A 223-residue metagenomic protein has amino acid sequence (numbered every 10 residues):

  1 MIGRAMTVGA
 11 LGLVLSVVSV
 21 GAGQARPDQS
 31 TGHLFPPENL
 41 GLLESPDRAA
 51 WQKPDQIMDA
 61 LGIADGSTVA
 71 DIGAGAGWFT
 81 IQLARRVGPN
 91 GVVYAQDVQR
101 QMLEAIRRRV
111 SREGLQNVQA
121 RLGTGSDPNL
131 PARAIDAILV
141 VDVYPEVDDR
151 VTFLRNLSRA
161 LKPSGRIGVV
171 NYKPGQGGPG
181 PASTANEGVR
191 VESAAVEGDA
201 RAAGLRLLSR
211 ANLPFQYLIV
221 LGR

Functional and structural regions predicted by a protein language model:
V8-V18: Bacterial N-terminal signal peptides
Q24-A70, W78, R108: Class I SAM-dependent transferase core
V69, I138-L139: Hydrophobic beta-strand segment of the Class I
A70-P128: Class I SAM-dependent methyltransferase SAM/SAH-binding core
A84-G88, V151-R166: A short glycine-rich, Lys/Arg-flanked "PGG" loop and its adjoining helix->strand segment in the class I
P128-I138: A short acidic, Gly/Pro-enriched loop at the edge of an enzyme's catalytic core that lines a small-molecule cofactor
R166-E197: Conserved class I S-adenosyl-L-methionine
L208-R223: Core SAM-dependent methyltransferase catalytic element
